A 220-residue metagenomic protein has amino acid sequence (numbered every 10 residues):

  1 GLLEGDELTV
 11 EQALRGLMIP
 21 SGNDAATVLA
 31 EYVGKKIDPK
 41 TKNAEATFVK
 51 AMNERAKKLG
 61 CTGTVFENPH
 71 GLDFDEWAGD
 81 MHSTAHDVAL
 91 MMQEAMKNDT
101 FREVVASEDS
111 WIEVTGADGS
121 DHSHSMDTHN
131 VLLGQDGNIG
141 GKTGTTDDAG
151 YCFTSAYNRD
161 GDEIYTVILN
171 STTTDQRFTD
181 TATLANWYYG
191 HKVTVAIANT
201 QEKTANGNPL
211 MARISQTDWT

Functional and structural regions predicted by a protein language model:
G1-H86: Active-site-adjacent loops and short helices of periplasmic peptidoglycan-processing enzymes
C61-T62, W77-T220: Domain-terminus/edge residues, biased toward the C-terminal soluble/receptor-binding domains of extracytoplasmic
